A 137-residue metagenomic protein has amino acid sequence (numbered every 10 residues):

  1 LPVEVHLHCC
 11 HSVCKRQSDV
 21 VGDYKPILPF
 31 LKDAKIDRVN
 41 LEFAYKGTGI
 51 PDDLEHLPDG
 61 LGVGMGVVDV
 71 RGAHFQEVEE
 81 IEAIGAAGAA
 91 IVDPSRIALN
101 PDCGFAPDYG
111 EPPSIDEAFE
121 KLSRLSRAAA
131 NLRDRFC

Functional and structural regions predicted by a protein language model:
L1-C137: Domain-level signal for soluble alpha/beta catalytic cores
